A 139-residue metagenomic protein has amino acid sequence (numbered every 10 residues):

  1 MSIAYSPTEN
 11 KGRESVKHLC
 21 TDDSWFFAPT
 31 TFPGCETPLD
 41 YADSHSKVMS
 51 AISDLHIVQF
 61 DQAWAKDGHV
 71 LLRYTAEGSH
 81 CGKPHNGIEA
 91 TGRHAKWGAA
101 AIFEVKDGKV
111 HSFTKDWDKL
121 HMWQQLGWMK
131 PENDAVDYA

Functional and structural regions predicted by a protein language model:
M1-A139: C-terminal and inter-domain tail/linker signature
